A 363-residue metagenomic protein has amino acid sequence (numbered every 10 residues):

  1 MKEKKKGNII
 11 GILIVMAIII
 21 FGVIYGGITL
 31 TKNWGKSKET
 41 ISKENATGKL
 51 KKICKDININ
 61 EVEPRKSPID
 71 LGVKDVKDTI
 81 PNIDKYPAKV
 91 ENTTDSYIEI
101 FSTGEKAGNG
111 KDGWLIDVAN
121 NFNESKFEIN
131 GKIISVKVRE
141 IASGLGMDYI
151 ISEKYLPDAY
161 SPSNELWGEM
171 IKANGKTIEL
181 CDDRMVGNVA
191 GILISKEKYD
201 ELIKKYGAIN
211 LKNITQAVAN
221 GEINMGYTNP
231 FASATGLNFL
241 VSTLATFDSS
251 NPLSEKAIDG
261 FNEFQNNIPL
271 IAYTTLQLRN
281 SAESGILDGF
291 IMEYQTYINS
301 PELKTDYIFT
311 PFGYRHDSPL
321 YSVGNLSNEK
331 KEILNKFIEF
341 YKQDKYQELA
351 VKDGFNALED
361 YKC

Functional and structural regions predicted by a protein language model:
E3-I18: N-terminal Sec-pathway targeting helices
L13-I14, G35-A232: N-terminal segment of the mature folded domain
V23-E39: Hydrophobic single-pass membrane-insertion segments
F101-E105, V218-S250, F261-I268: Short beta-strand->loop
D182-G191, F261-F264, I298-S327, K331 (+1 more regions): Periplasmic-binding protein-like
E197-Y206, A232-S233, A245-L253, N325-L334: Short helix-loop capping/hinge motifs at secondary-structure junctions, enriched in acidic/polar residues
F231, F340-C363: Periplasmic-binding protein-like
A245-F309: Ligand-binding pocket segment of bilobal, Venus flytrap-like solute-binding proteins
